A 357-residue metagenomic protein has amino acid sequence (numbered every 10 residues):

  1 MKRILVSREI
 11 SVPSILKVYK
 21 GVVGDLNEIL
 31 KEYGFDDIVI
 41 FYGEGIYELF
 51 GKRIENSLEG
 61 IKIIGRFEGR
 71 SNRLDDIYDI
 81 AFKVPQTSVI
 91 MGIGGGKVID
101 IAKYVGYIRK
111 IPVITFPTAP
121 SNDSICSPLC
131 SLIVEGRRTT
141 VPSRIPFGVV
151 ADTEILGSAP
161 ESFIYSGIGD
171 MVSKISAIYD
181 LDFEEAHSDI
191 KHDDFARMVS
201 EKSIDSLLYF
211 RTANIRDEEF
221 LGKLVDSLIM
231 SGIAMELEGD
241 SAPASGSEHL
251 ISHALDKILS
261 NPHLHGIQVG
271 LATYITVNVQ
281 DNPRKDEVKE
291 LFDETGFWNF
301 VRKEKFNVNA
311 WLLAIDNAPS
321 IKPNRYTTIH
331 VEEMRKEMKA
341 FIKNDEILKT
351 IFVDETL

Functional and structural regions predicted by a protein language model:
M1-V89: ATP/NTP phosphate-donor binding region
K2, M171, N282-L357: C-terminal charged capping/lid subdomain of soluble metabolic enzymes
R8-E9, E32-Y33, F82-V84, G106 (+6 more regions): Solvent-exposed alpha-helices and their adjacent loops that cap or buttress functional pockets in soluble metabolic
F41-Y42, G94, A151: Short beta-strand/turn micro-motifs composed of small residues that flank or help shape donor/cofactor-binding pockets
Y47-F50, K97-K103, N122-I125, A244 (+1 more regions): Short glycine/serine/threonine-rich phosphate/pyrophosphate-binding segments that cradle anionic phosphate groups
V84-V105, R109-P120: A short, small-residue-rich loop immediately preceding and capping a beta-strand
I108-S203: A glycine/threonine-rich phosphate-anchoring loop and its flanking beta-alpha core in nucleotide/phosphate-binding
F195-G296, R302: Active-site segments that bind and position negatively charged phosphate/pyrophosphate groups
